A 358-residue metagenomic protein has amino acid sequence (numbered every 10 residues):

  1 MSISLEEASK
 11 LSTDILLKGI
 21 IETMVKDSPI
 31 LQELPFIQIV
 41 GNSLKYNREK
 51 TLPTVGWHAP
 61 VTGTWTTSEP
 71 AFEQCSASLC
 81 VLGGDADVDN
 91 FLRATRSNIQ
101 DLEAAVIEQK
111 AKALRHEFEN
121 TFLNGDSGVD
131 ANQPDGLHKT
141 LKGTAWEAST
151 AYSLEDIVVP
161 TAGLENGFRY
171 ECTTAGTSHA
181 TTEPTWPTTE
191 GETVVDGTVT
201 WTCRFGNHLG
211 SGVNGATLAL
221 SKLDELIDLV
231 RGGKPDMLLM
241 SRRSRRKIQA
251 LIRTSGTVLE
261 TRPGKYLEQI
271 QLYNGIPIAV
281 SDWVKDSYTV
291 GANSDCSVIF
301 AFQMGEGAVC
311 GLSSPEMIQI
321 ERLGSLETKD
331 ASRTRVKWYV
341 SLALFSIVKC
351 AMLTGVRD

Functional and structural regions predicted by a protein language model:
S2-S43, N47-E49, P134-G143, R204-D228 (+2 more regions): Sequence/fold signature of self-assembling virion shell proteins
V25-A86: An N-terminal, globular interaction/scaffold subdomain
R93-Q100: Second-shell loop/turn segments in exported
T95, K110-A113, E117, T121: Contiguous, amphipathic alpha-helical segments that mediate oligomerization or scaffolding in large protein assemblies
E108, K112, S221-D224: Solvent-exposed, polar/charged alpha-helical surfaces in well-ordered, non-transmembrane soluble domains, broadly
E119-D135: Short, glycine/acidic-rich hinge or "gate" loops at secondary-structure transitions that mediate conformational
T144-G206: Tryptophan-rich substrate-binding surfaces of secreted polymer-degrading and adhesive proteins
L238-R243: Acidic/histidine-rich, metal-coordinating catalytic segments
